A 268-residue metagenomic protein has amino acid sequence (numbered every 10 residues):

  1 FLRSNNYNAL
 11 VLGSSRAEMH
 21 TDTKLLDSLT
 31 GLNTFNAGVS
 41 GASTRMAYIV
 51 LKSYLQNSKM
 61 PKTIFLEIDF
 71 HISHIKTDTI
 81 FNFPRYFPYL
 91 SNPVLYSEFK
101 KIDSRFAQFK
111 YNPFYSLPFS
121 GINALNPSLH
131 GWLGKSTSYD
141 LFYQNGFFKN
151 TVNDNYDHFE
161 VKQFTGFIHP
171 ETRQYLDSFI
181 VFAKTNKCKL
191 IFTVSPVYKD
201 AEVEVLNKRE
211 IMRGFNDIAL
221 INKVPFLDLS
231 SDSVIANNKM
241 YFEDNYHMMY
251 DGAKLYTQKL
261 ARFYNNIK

Functional and structural regions predicted by a protein language model:
F1-N8: N-terminal secretory targeting modules
A9-G13, M248: Short hydrophobic beta-strand that contains or immediately precedes a catalytic carboxylate
L12, R16-K101: Membrane-embedded segments
G38, V194, D228-S230: Residue-level recognition of beta-strand->loop/alpha-helix junctions
F81-C188: Secreted/periplasmic serine-hydrolase-like ester/acetyl group-modifying domain
F179-E204: Active-site segments of SGNH/GDSL-like serine hydrolases that catalyze O-acetyl group transfer/hydrolysis on lipids
L206-R213: Charged helix-capping and loop-helix junction motifs
M212, L220-K268: Catalytic His-Asp segment of secreted/periplasmic serine-dependent ester chemistry enzymes
